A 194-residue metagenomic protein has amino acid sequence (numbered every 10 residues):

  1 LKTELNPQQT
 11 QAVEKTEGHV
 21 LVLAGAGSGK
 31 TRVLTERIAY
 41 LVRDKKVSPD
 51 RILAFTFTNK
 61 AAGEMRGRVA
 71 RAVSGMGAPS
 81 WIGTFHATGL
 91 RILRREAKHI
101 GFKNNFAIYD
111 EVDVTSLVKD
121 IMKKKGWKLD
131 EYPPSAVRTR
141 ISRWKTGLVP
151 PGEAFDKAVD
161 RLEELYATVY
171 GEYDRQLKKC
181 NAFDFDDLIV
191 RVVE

Functional and structural regions predicted by a protein language model:
L1-P7, K30, L34, R43: Conserved RecA-like helicase ATPase core segment that couples NTP binding/hydrolysis to strand translocation
K2-E17, F185-L188: N-terminal pre-P-loop "Q-motif" helix
T3-Q11, E36, E164, T168: N-terminal amphipathic/basic helix or basic patch
E17-H19, A39-V193: A basic/glycine-biased coupling hinge at the interface between accessory DNA-binding modules
E17-R37: Walker A/P-loop
